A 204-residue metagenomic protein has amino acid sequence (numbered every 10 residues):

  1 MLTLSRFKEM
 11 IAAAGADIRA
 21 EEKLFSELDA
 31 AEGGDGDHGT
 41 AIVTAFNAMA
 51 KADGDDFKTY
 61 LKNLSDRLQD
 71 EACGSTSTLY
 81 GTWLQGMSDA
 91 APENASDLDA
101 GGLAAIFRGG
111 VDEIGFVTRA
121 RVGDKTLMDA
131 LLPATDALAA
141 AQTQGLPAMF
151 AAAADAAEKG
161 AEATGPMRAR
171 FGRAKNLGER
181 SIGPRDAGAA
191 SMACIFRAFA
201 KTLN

Functional and structural regions predicted by a protein language model:
M1-N204: N-terminal loops that bind phosphate or other acidic moieties and the adjacent beta-alpha structural core
